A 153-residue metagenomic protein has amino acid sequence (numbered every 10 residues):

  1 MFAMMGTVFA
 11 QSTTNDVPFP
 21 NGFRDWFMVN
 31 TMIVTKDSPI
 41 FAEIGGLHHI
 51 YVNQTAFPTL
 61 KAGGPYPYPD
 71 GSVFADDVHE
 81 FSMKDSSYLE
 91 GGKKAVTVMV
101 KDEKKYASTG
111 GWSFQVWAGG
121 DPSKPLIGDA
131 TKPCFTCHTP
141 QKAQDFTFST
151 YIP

Functional and structural regions predicted by a protein language model:
Q11-I44, K61-P153: Sequence context surrounding c-type heme c attachment/ligation sites in exported
G45-T59: Short, structured beta-strand/loop micro-motifs enriched in basic residues and often containing a Trp
